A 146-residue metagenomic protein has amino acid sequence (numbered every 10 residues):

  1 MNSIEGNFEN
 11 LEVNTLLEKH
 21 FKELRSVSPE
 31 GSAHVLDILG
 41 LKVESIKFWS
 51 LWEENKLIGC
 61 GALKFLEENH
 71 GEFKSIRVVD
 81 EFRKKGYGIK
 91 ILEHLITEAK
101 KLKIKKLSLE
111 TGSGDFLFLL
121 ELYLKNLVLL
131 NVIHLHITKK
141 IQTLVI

Functional and structural regions predicted by a protein language model:
M1-T15: Conserved N-terminal entry element of GNAT/NAT acetyltransferase domains
R25-S50: Active-site rim helix/loop that mediates acceptor-substrate recognition in acyltransferases
S50, K56-K64, E72, R77: Conserved beta-strand in the GNAT
I76-R83, S113: A short, internal acetyl-CoA/4′-phosphopantetheine-binding micro-motif in the GNAT/acyltransferase core
F82, G86-H94: Conserved acetyl-CoA pyrophosphate-binding loop and the N-cap/start of the following alpha-helix in GNAT-like
A99-G112: Conserved GNAT acetyl-CoA-binding A-motif
L109-L120, I137-Q142: Conserved beta-strand-loop-alpha-helix junction that forms the acyl-donor binding cleft
L122-I133: Conserved acetyl-CoA-binding loop of GNAT-fold acetyltransferases
